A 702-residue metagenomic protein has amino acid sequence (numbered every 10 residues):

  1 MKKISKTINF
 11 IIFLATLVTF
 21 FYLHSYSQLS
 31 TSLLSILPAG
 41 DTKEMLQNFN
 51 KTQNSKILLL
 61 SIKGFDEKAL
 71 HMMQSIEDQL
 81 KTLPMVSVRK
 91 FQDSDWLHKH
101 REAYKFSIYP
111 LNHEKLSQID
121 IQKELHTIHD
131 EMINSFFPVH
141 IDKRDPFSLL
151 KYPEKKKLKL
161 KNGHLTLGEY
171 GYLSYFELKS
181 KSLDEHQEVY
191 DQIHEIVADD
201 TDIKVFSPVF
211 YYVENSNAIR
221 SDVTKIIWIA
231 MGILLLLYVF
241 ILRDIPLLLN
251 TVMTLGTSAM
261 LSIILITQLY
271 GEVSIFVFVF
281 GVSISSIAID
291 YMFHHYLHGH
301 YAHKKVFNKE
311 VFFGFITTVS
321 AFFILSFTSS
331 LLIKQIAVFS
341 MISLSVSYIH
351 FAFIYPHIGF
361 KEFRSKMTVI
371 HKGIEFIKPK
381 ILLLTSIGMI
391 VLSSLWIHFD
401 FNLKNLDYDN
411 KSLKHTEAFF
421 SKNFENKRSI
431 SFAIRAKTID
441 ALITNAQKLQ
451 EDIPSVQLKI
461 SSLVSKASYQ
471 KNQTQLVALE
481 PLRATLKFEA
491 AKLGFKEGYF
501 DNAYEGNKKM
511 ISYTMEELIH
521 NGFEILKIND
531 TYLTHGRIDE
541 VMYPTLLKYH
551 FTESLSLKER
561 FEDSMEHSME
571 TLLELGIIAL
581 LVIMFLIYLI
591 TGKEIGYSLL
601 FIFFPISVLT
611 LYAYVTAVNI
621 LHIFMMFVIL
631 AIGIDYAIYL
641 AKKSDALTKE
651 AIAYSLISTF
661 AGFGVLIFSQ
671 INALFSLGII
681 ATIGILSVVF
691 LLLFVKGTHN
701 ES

Functional and structural regions predicted by a protein language model:
M1-G40, E188, E195-F401, E559-S702: Membrane-embedded transmembrane helical bundles of large multi-pass transporters/channels
F20-D66, K157-L158, I397-K437, A637: Solvent-exposed, non-transmembrane loop/terminal regulatory segments of multi-pass membrane proteins
M45, L383-K496: Juxtamembrane segments of multi-pass membrane proteins
L58-Q79, R89-Y104, I108, E425 (+2 more regions): Membrane-proximal extracellular/periplasmic loop immediately following the first transmembrane helix
M72-L80, E188-I196, T444-P454, Y543-H550: Short amphipathic alpha-helices in soluble, non-transmembrane regions that often serve as interface/regulatory elements
P84-D93, D202-F206, V456-S465: Short beta-strand elements
Q92-Y175, E214, S461-T534: Extracytoplasmic
F137-D244, K508-F585: Extracytoplasmic
